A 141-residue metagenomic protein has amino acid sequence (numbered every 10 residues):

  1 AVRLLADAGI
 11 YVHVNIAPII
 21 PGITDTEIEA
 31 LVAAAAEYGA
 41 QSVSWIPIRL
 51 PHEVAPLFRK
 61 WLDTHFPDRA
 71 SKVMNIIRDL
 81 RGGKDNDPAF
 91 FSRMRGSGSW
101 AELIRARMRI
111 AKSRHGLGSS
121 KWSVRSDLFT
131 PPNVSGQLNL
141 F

Functional and structural regions predicted by a protein language model:
A1, N15, I19, A30-L31: Short, hydrophobic/aromatic alpha-helical segments in well-folded domains
A1-H13: Radical SAM/AdoMet-radical enzyme domain recognition
L4, T26-F141: Auxiliary Fe-S-binding modules of radical SAM enzymes
V12-I16, V43-W45: Hydrophobic faces of well-ordered beta-strands that scaffold small-molecule active sites in alpha/beta enzyme cores
A17-P21, I48-L50: Active-site beta-loop-alpha junctions enriched in small/polar residues
